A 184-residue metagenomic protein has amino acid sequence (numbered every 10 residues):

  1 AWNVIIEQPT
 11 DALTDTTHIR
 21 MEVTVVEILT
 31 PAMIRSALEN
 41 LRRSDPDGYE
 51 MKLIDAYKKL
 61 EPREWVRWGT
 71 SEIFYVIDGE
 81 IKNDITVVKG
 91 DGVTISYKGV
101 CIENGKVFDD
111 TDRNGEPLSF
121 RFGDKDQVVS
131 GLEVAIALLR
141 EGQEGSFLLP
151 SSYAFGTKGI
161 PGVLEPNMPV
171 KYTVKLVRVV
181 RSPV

Functional and structural regions predicted by a protein language model:
A1-V184: Cross-family detector of peptidyl-prolyl cis-trans isomerase
